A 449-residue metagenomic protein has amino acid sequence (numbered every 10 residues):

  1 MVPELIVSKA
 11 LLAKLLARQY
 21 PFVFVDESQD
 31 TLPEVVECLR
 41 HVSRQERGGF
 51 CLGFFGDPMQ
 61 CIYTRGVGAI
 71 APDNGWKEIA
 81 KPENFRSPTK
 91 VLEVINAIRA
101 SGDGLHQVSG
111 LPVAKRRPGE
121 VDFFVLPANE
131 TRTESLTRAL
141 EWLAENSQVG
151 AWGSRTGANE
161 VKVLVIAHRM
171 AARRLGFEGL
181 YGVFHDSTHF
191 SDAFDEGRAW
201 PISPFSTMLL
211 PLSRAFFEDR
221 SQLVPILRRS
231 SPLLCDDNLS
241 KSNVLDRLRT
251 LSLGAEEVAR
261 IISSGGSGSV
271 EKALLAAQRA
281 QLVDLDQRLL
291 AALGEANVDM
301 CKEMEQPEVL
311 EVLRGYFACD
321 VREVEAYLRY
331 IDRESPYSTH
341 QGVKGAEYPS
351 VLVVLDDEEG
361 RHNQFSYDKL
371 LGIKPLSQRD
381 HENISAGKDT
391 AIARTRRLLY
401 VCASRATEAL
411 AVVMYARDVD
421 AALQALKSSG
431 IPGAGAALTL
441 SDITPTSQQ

Functional and structural regions predicted by a protein language model:
M1-Q449: The feature marks helicase ATPase cores and/or their adjacent C-terminal helical subdomains in SF1/SF2/AAA+ helicases
